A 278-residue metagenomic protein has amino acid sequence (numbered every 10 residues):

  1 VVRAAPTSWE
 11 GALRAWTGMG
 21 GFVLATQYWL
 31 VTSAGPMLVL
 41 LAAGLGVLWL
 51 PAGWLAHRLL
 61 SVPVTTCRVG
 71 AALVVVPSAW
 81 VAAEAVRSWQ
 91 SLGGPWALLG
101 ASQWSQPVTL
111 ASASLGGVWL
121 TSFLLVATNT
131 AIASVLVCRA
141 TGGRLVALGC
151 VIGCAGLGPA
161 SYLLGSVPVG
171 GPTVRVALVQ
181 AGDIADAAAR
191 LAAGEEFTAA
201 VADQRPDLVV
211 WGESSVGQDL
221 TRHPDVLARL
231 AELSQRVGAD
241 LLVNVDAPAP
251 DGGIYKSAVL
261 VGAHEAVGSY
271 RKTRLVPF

Functional and structural regions predicted by a protein language model:
V1-L164: Membrane-embedded alpha-helical bundles of multi-pass enzymes that act on lipidic or dolichyl-linked glycan substrates
Y162-F278: Soluble catalytic regions of membrane-associated enzymes that act on cell-envelope and secretory-pathway components
